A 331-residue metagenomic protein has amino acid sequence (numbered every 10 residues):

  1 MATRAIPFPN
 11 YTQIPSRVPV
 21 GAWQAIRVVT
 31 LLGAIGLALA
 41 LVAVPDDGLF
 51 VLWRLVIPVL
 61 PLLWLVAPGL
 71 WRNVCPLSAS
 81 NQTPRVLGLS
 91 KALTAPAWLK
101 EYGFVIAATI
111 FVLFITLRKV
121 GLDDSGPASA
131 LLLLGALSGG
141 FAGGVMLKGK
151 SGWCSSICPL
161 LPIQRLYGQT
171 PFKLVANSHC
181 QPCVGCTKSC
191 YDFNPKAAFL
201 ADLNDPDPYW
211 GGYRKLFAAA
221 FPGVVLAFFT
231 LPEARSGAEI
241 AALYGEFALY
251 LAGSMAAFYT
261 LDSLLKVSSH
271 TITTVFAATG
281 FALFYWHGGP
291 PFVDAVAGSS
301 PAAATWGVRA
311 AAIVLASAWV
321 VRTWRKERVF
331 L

Functional and structural regions predicted by a protein language model:
M1-C180, V184, K188, D192-L331: Non-ligating segments of multi-cofactor redox enzymes
